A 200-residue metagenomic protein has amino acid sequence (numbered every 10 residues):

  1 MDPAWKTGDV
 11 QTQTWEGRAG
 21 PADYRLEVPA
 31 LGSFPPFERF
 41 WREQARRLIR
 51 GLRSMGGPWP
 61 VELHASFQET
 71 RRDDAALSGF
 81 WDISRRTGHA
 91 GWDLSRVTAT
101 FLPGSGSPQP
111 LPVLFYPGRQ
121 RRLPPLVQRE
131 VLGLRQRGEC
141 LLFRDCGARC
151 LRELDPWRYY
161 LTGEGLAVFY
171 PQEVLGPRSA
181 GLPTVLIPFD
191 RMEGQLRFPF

Functional and structural regions predicted by a protein language model:
M1-F200: Compositionally biased intrinsically disordered regions enriched in Thr/Gly
